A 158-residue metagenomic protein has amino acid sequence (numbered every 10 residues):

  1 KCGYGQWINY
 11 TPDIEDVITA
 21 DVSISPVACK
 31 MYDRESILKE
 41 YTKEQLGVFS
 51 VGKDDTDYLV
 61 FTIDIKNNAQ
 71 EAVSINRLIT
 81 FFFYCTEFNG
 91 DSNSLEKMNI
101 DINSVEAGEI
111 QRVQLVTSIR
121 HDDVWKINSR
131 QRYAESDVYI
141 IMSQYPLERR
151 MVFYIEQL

Functional and structural regions predicted by a protein language model:
K1-V60, D64-L158: Conserved functional micro-motifs across diverse proteins
